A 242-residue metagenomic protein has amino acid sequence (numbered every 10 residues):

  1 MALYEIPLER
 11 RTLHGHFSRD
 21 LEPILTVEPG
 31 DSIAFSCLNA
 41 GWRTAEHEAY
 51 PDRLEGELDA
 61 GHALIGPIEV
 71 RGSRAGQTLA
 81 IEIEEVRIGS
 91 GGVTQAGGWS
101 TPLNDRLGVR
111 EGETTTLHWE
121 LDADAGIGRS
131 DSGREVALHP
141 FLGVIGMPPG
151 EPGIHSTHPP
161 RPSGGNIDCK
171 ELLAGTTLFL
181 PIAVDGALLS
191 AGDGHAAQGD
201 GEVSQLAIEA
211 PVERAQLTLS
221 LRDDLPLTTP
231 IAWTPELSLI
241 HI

Functional and structural regions predicted by a protein language model:
A2-G56: N-terminal, Lys/Arg-enriched amphipathic/low-complexity engagement segments that precede the first folded domain
L8-S18, L58-I65, H155-S163: Short, structured beta-strand/loop micro-motifs enriched in basic residues and often containing a Trp
F35, T78-I81, L180: A generic structural signal for residues embedded in beta-strands
A40-P51, V86-A96, G186-A196: Short, Lys/Arg- and Gly-enriched loop/turn segments at beta-strand edges
E85-A174, F179: Intrinsically disordered, low-complexity linker/loop segments enriched in Gly/Pro and charged/polar residues
I240-I242: Conserved small/polar residues in nucleotide/adenosyl-binding loops
